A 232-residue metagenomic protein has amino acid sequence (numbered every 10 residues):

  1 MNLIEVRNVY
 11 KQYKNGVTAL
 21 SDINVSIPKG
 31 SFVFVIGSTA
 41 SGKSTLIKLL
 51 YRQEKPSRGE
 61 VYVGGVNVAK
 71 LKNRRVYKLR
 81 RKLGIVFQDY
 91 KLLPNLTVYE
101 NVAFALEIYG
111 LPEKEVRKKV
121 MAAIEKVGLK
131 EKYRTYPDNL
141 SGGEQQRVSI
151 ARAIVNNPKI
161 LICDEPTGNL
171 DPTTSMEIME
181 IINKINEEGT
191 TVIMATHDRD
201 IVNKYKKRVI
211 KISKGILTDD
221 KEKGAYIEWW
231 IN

Functional and structural regions predicted by a protein language model:
Y51: Helix-to-loop junction immediately C-terminal to a conserved catalytic motif
G59-N67, L79: Conserved ABC transporter NBD signature motif
L96-F104: Short coil-to-helix segment of the ABC ATPase nucleotide-binding domain corresponding to the Q-loop/switch region
Y136-L140, E144: Conserved ABC ATPase signature
V155-K159: A short, proline-enriched helix->beta-strand linker immediately N-terminal to the Walker B motif in ABC-type P-loop
L161-D164: Catalytic Walker B motif of ABC-type/P-loop ATPase nucleotide-binding domains
P172-T174: Helix N-cap at the start of a conserved alpha-helix in ABC-type nucleotide-binding domains
